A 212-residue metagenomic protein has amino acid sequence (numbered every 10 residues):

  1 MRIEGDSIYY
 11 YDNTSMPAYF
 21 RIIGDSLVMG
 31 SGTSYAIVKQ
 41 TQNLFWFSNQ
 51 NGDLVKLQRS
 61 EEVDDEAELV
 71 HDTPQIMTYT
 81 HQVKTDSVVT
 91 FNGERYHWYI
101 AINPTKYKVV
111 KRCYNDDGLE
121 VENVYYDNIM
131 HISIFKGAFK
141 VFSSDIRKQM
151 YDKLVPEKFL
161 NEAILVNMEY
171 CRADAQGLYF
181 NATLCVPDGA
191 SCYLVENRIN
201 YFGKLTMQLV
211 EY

Functional and structural regions predicted by a protein language model:
M1-F45: Start-of-domain marker
N13, F142-K148, T206-Y212: Beta-propeller fold detector
F45-F47, N92-K108, N115-E120, Q176-V186: Short beta-strand elements that form the blades of beta-propeller/WD-repeat-like and other beta-sheet-rich scaffold
W46-Q50, L184-F202: Short, exposed beta-strand-loop hairpins at the edges of beta-sheets in extracellular/periplasmic proteins
D53-R112: Surface-exposed beta-loop interaction hotspot
D116-M130, Y193: Short coil-to-beta strand junction motifs in C2/discoidin
F139-L160: Surface-exposed loop and turn segments in beta-propeller and other repeat-based domains that flank or scaffold
L154-A190: Acidic, glycine-rich flexible loop segments
